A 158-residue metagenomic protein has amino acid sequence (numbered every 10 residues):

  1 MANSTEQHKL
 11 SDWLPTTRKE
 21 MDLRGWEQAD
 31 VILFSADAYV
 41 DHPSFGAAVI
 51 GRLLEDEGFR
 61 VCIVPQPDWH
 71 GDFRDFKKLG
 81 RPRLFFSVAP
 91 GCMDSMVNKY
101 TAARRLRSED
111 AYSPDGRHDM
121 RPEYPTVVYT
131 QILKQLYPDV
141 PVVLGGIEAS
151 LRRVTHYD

Functional and structural regions predicted by a protein language model:
M1-G25: Short N-terminal or domain-adjacent regulatory/targeting segments
M1-H8, E57-R60, E109-P122: Acidic/glycine-enriched edge-of-secondary-structure segments
D30-I32: Conserved beta-strand elements of the Class I
A38, G46, G51, P65-D158: Glycine-rich beta-alpha loop elements in corrinoid/cobalamin-binding modules across cobalamin-dependent enzymes
V49-V61: Short helix-loop-beta junction
